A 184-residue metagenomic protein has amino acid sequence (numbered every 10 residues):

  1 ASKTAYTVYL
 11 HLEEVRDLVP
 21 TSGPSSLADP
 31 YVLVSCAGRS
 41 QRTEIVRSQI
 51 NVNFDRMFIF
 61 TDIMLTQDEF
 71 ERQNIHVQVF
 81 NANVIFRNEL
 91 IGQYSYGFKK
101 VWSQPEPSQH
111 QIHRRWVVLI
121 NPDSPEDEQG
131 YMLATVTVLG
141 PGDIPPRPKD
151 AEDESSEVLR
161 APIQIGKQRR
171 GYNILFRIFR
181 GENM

Functional and structural regions predicted by a protein language model:
S2-L12, I163-M184: PDZ domains - specifically the beta-sandwich core and the conserved carboxylate-binding loop
T4, S26-A28, E71, R170: Residue-level preference for beta-strand/loop junctions
E13-R16, A28-Y31, E44-F54, I59-M64 (+4 more regions): C2 and C2-like phospholipid-binding beta-sandwich domains
P20-P24: Short consensus segments that form the blades of beta-propeller domains, in both extracellular/periplasmic
S35-R39: Short strand-coil-strand connectors
